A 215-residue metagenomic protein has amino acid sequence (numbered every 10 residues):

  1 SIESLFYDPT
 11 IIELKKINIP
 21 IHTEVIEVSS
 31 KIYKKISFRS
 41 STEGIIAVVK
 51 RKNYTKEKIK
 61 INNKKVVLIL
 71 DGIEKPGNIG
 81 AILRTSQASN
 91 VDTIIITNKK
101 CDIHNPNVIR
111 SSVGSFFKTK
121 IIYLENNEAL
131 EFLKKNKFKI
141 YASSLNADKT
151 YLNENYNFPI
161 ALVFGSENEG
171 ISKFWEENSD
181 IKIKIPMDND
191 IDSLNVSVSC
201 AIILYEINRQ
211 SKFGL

Functional and structural regions predicted by a protein language model:
S1-S37, K139: N-terminal positively charged helical leader segments and presequences
S4-D8, I26, K58-A147: RNA substrate-binding interface of SAM-dependent RNA methyltransferases
T10-I11, S30-Y33, K99-C101, E167-E169 (+1 more regions): Short, acidic/turn-prone active-site loops that include or flank metal/cofactor- and phosphate-binding residues
E13, K31-I36, N127-E131, D148-T150 (+1 more regions): A short acidic, often aromatic-flanked loop/helix-cap motif at beta-alpha or helix-coil junctions that lines enzyme
F38-S40, G44-K64: Acidic/glycine-rich phosphate/pyrophosphate-binding loops and surrounding catalytic core that coordinate Mg2+
I45, S111-S115, N157-I160: Short, hinge-like loop/turn segments at secondary-structure boundaries
T85-S89, I103-F116, K173-L215: Structured adenosyl-cofactor binding patch, chiefly the S-adenosyl-L-methionine
Y141-I191: Active-site/ligand-binding-proximal alpha/beta "capping" segment
